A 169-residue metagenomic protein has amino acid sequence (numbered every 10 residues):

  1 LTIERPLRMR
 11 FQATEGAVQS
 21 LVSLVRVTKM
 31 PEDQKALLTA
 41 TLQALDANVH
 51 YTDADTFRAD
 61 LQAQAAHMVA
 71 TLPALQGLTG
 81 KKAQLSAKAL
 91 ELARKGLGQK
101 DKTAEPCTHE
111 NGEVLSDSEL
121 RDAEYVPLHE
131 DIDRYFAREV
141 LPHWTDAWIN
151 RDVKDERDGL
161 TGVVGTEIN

Functional and structural regions predicted by a protein language model:
L1-N169: Accessory (non-catalytic) regions of SAM-dependent nucleic-acid methyltransferases and partner specificity/recognition
